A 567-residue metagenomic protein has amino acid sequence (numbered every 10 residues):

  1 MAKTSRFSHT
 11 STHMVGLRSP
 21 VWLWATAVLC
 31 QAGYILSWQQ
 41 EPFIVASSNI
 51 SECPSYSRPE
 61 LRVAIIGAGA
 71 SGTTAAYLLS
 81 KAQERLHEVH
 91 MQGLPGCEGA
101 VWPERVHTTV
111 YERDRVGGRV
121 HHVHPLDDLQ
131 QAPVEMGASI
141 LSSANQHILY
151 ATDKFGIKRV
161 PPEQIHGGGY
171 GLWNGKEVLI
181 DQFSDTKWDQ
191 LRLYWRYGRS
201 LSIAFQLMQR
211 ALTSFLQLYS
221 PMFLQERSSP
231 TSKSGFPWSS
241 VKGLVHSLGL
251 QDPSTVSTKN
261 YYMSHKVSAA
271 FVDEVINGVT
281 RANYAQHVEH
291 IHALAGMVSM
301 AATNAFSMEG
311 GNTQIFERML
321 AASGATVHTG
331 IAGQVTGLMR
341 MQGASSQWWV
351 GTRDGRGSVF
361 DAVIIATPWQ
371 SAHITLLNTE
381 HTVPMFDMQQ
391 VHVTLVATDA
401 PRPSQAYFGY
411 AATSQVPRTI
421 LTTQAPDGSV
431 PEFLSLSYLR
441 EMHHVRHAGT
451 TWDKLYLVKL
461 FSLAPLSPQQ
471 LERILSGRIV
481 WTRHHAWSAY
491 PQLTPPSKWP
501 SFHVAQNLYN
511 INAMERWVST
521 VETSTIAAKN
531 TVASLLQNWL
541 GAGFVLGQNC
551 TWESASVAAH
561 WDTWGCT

Functional and structural regions predicted by a protein language model:
S57-S71: Beta1/beta-strand and adjacent pyrophosphate-binding region of the FAD-binding site in flavoprotein oxidoreductases
S80-L126: Glycine-rich FAD pyrophosphate-binding loop
R119, V123, D128-Q164: Conserved FAD-binding subdomain of flavin-dependent enzymes
K154, K158-Y284: Mobile amphipathic helical/loop "lid" adjacent to a hydrophobic cofactor/ligand pocket
S234-G249, G278-S323, M514-E515: Helix-loop-beta segment of a Rossmann-like dinucleotide-binding subdomain
L294-A362: Helical element adjacent to the flavin cofactor pocket in flavoenzyme catalytic cores
Q334-I474, R478: Mid-domain catalytic core of redox enzymes that form a hydrophobic substrate pocket/lid adjacent to a catalytic redox
V430-T567: Conserved flavin/dinucleotide-binding core of flavoenzymes
